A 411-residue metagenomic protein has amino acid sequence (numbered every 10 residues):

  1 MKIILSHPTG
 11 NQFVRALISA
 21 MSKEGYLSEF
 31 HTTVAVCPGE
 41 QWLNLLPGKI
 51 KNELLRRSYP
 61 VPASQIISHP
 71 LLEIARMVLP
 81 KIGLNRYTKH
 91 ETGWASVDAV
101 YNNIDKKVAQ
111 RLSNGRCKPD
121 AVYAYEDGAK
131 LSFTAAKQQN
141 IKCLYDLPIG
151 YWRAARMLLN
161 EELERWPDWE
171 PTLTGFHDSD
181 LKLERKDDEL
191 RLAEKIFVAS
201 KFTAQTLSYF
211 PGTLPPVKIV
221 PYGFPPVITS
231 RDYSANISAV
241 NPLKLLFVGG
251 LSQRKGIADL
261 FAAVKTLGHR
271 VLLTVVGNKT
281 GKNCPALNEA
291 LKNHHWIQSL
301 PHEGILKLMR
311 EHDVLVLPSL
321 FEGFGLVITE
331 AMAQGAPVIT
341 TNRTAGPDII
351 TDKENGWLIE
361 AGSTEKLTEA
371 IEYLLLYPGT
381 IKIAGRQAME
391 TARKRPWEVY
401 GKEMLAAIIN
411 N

Functional and structural regions predicted by a protein language model:
L43-L46, I74-A95, Q139-E184: Acceptor-binding helix/loop patch of EC 2.4 sugar-transfer enzymes, predominantly nucleotide-sugar-dependent
F202, G223: Carbohydrate-associated surface elements
F224, I228, N236-K255, F261-K265 (+1 more regions): Conserved donor-binding/catalytic core segment of Leloir-type glycosyltransferases
C284-L306: Nucleotide-activated donor-binding/catalytic signature segment of Leloir-type glycosyltransferases, i.e., the conserved
L320: Aromatic "clamp/platform" in nucleotide-sugar-dependent glycosyltransferases that forms part of the donor/acceptor
P337-T340: Short hydrophobic beta-strand element within catalytic cores of glycosyltransferases and related nucleotide-activated
D352-K353, W357-S363, Y373-P378: Conserved acidic donor-binding segment of nucleotide-sugar-dependent glycosyltransferases
T380-K394: A short, well-ordered alpha-helix in the C-terminal region of glycosyltransferases
